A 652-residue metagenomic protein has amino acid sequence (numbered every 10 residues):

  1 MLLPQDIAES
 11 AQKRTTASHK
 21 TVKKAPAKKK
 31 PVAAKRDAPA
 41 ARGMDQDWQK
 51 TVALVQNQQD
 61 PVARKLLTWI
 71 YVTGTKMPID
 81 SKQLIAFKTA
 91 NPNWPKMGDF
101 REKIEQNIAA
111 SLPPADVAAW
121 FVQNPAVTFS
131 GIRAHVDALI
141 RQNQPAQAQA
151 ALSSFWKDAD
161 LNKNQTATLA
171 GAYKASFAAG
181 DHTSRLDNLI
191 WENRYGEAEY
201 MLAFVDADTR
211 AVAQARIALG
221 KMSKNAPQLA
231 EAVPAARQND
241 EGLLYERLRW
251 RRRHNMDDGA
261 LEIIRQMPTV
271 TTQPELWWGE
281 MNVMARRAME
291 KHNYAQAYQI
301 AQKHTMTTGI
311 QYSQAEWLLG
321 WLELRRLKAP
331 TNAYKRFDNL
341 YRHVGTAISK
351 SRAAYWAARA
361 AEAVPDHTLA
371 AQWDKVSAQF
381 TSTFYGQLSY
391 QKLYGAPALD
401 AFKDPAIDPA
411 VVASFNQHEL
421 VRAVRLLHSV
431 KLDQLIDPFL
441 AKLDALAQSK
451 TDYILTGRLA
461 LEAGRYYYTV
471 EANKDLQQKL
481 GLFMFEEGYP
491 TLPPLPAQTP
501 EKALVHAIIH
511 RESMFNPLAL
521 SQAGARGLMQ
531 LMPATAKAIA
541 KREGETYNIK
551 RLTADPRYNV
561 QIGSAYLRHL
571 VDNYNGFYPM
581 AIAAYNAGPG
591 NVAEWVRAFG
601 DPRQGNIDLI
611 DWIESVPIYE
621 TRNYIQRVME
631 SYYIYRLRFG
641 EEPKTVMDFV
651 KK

Functional and structural regions predicted by a protein language model:
M1-D37: Compositionally biased, proline/threonine/alanine/serine-rich low-complexity intrinsically disordered stretches
D45, G74, N107, S111 (+8 more regions): Structural motif corresponding to the intra-repeat A-B loop/turn of tetratricopeptide repeats
V52-V62, V72-K76, I85-P95, Q106-A109 (+15 more regions): Solenoid-like repeat scaffolds
P61-V62, W69-Y71, S81-N93, M256-G259 (+10 more regions): Catalytic glycan-binding domains that act on GlcNAc-containing polysaccharides
R64, T68-Y71, L84, R101-I104 (+10 more regions): TPR repeat positional signature
T75, I108, L139, L189 (+7 more regions): Residue at a conserved register position within TPR or TPR-like alpha-solenoid repeats
A371, A378-L427, E487-P500, A507-I509: Extracellular/periplasmic ectodomains of large secreted or surface enzymes and adhesion receptors
